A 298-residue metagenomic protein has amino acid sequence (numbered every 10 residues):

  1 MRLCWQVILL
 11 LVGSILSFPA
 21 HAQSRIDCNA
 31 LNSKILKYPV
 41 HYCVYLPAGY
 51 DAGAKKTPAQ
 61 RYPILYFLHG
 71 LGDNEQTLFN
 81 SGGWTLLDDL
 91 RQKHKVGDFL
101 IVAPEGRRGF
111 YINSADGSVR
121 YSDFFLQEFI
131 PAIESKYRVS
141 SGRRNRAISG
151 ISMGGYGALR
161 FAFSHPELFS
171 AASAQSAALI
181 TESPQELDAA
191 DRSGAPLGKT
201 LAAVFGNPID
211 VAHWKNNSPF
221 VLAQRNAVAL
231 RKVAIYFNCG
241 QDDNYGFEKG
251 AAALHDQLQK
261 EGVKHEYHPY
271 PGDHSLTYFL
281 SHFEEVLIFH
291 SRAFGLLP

Functional and structural regions predicted by a protein language model:
M1-I8: Bacterial N-terminal signal peptides that target proteins for export
S17-P19: N-terminal signal peptide c-region/cleavage motif recognized by signal peptidases
Q23-P298: Non-catalytic cap/lid and distal C-terminal segments of serine-dependent acyl enzymes
